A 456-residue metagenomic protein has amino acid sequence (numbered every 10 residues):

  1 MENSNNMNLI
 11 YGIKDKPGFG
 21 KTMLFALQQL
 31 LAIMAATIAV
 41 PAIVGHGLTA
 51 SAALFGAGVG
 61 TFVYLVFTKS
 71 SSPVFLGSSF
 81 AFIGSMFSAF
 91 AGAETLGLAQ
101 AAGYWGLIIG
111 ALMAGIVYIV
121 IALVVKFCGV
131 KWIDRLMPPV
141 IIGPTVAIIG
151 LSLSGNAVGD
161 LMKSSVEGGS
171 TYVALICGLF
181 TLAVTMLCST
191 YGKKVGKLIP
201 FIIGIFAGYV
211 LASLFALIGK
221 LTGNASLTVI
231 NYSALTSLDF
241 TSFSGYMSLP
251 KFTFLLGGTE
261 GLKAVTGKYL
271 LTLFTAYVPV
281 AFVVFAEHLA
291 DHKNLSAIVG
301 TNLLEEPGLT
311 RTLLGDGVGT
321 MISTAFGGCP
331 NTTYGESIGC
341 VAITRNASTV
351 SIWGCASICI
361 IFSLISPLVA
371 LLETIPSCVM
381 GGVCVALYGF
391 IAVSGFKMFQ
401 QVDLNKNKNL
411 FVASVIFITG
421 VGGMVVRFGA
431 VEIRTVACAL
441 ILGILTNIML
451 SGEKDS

Functional and structural regions predicted by a protein language model:
E2-P17, T37, G47, I83-L98 (+1 more regions): Transmembrane alpha-helical segments and their short flanking loops that form helix-hairpins/helix-helix interfaces
K14-F19, I43-V63, A276-T349: Membrane-embedded helical hairpins/re-entrant loop segments and their flanking transmembrane helices within multi-pass
G20-A36, S170-T181, I199, S242-D291 (+1 more regions): Hydrophobic, membrane-embedded alpha-helices of multi-pass small-molecule transporters
K21-G178, L364-L368, T374, C378 (+3 more regions): Early transmembrane hairpin of solute transport permeases
Q29-A42, A57-V66, G110, A114-F127 (+16 more regions): Transmembrane alpha-helical segments of multi-pass membrane transport proteins and ion-pumping complexes
A39-I43, V74-A91, A290-V299, N331-I343 (+2 more regions): Re-entrant/interfacial helical elements at transmembrane boundaries that shape and gate the permeation pathway
H46-T49, S170, A183-F254, T275-A290 (+2 more regions): Flexible hinge motifs at transmembrane-helix junctions and intramembrane kinks/re-entrant loops in multi-pass membrane
S51-A52, P139-V140, Y172-I176, V265-L273 (+4 more regions): Membrane-interfacial loop-to-helix junctions in multi-pass transporters
